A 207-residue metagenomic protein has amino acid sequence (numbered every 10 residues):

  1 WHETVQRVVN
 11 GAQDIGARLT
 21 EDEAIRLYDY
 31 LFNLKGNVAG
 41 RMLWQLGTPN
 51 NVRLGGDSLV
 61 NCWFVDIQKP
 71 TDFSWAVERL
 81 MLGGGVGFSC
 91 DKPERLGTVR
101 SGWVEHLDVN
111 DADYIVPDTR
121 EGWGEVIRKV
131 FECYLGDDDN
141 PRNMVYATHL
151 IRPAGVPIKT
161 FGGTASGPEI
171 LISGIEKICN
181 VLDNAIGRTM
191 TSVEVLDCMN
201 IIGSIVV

Functional and structural regions predicted by a protein language model:
W1-V207: Extended catalytic cores of very large enzyme megasubunits
